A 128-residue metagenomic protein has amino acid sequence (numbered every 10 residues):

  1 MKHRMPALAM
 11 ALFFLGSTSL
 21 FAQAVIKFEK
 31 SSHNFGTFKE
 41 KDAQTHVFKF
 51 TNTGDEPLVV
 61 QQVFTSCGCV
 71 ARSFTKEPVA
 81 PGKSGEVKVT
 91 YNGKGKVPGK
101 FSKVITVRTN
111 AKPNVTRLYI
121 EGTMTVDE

Functional and structural regions predicted by a protein language model:
M1-V25: Bacterial Sec-dependent N-terminal signal peptides
G16, L20-K49, T53-E56, K112-E128: Long, low-complexity ectodomains and other extracytoplasmic segments of secretory-pathway proteins
G36-K41, P78-A80, G95: Short, solvent-exposed beta-strand/turn "edge" segments of beta-rich domains on protein surfaces
H46-N52, V89, K103-R108: Buried hydrophobic-core signal for structured, non-transmembrane domains
D55-E86: Surface-exposed binding patches on compact interaction domains or structured appendages
Q62-F64, Y91, G122-M124: A mature extracytoplasmic/lumenal domain signature
V87-G95: Short, hydrophobic beta-strand segments
G95-S102: Short glycine/proline/serine/threonine-rich loop/turn segments at secondary-structure transition edges
